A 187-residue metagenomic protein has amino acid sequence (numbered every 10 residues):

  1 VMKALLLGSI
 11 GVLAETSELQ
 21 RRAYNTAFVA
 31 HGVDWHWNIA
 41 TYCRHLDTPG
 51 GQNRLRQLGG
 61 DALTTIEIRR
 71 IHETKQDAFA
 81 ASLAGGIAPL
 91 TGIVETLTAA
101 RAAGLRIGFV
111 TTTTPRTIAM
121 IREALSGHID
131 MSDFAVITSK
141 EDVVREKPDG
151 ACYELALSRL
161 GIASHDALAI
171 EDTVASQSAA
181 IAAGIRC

Functional and structural regions predicted by a protein language model:
M2-T91, A102-A103: N-terminal helical cap/lid subdomain that shapes the substrate entry/recognition surface in HAD-like hydrolases
L6, A169-I170: Generic enzyme active-site microenvironment
L13, E95, T173-A179, C187: Short glycine/proline-centered loop/turn elements that form peptide/ligand docking sites
L13, P89, I107-V110, R145 (+1 more regions): Conserved SAM-binding loop
Y24, I93-A124, A180: Substrate-recognition element of Asp-dependent hydrolases with the DxDx(T/V) motif
T114-L168, V174-S178, A182: Substrate-recognition "cap/lid" segment bordering the active-site pocket of phosphatases
